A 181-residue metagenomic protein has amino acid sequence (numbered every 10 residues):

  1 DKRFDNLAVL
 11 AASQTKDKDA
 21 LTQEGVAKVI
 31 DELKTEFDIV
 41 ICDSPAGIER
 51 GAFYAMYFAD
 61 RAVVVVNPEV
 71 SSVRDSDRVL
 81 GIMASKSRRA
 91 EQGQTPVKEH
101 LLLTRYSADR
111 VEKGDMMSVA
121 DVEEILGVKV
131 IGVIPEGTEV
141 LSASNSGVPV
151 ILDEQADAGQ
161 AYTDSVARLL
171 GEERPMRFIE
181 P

Functional and structural regions predicted by a protein language model:
D1-T35, L141-S146: P-loop/Walker-type NTP enzyme "switch/lid" segment
L10, D43, S76, I134 (+1 more regions): Residue-level signature of catalytic and energy-coupling elements of molecular machines, predominantly ATP/GTP-dependent
L21-E24, C42-A46: Short gly/ser/thr-rich secondary-structure transition/capping motifs
T22, V26, S72, A158: Short, conserved glycine- and acidic-residue-centered signature motifs in active-site or ligand-binding loops
E32-T35, I39, P45-K129: Conserved catalytic-core segment of NTP-binding enzymes
A90-P181: C-terminal lobe/tail of nucleotide-utilizing enzymes
